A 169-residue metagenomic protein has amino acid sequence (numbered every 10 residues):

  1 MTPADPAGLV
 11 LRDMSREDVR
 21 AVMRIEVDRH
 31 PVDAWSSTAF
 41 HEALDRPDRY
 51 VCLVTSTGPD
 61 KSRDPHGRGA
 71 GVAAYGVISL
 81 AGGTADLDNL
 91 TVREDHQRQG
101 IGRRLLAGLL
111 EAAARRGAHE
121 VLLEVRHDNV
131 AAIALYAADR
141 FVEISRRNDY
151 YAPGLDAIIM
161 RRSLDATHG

Functional and structural regions predicted by a protein language model:
P3-L9, D13-Q97, R103-R116, S163-T167: Acetyl-CoA-dependent GNAT
L11, E124-V125: Conserved SAM-binding loop
A21, A134-L135: Well-formed, non-transmembrane alpha-helical positions, independent of function
H30, F40, Y75, L135 (+2 more regions): Conserved hydrophobic/aromatic "anchor" residues that stabilize well-ordered secondary structure elements
G82-T84, E120, A157: A generic structural signal for beta-strand entry/edge sites
L106, N129-A132, D149-G154: Short glycine/proline-centered loop/turn elements that form peptide/ligand docking sites
L122-E124, A137, V142-I159: Conserved catalytic-core motifs of GNAT/GCN5-like acyltransferases
